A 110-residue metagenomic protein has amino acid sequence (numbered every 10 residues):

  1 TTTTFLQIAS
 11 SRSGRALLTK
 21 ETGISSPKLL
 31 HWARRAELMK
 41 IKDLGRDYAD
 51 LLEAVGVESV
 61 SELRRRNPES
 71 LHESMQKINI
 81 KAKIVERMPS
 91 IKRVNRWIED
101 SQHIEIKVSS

Functional and structural regions predicted by a protein language model:
T1-S110: C-terminal extensions
